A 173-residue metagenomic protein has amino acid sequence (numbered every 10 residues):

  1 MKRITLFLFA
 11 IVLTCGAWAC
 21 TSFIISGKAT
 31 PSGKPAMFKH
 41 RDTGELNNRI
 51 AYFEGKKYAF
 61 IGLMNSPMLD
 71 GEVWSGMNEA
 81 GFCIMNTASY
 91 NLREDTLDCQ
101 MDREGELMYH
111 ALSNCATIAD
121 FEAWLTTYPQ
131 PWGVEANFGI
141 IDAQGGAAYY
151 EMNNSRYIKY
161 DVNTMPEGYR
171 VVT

Functional and structural regions predicted by a protein language model:
M1-I4: Positively charged n-region of N-terminal signal peptides that target proteins for export
F7-G16: Bacterial N-terminal signal peptides
G16-W18, P131: A short catalytic or substrate-binding loop motif that flags glycine-/basic-rich loops and adjacent residues that bind
T21-S22, G27-G71, S75-G76, A80-Y109 (+2 more regions): C-terminal, well-structured catalytic/ligand-binding subdomain of enzymes
Q100, S113, P129-W132: Short, well-structured alpha-helical patches and their helix-loop capping segments that border functional surfaces
E106-A123: A gly/proline- and charged-residue-enriched helix-loop-helix capping module
A123-G139: Secretory/export targeting leaders with adjacent low-complexity proregions
